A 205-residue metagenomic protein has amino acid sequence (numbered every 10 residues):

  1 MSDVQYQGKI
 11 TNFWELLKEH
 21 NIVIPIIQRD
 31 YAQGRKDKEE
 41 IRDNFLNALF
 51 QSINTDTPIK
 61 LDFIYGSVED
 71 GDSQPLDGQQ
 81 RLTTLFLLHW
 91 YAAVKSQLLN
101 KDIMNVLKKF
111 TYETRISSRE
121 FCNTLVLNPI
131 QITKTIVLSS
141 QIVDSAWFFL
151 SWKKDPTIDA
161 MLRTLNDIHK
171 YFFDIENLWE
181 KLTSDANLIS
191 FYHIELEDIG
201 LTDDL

Functional and structural regions predicted by a protein language model:
M1-D204: Glycine- and hydrophobic-rich flexible loops that cap the catalytic core of alpha/beta enzyme folds
